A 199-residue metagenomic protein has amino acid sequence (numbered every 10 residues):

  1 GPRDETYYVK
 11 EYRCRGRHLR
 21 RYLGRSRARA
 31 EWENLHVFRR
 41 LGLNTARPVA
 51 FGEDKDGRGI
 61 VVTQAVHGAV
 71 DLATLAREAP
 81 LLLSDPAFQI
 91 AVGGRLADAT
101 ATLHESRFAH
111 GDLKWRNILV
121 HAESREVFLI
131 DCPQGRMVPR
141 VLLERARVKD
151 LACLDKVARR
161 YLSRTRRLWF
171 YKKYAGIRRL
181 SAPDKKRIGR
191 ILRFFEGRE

Functional and structural regions predicted by a protein language model:
G1-A76, R95-S106, H110: Conserved ATP-binding subdomain of kinase catalytic cores across diverse folds
R15-R29, D56, R164-L168, K186-E199: Alpha-helical membrane-targeting segments
Y22-G24, A87-F88, R159: A generic structural signal for short
D56-G59, A122-E126: A short, glycine/Asx- and small/polar-enriched loop/turn that sits immediately N-terminal to a beta-strand
A79-A91: Activation segment of protein kinase catalytic domains, centered on the conserved DFG
L113-V120: Hydrophobic residue at the +6 position relative to the catalytic HRD Asp in the kinase catalytic loop
F128-G197: C-lobe/activation-segment region of protein kinase-like
